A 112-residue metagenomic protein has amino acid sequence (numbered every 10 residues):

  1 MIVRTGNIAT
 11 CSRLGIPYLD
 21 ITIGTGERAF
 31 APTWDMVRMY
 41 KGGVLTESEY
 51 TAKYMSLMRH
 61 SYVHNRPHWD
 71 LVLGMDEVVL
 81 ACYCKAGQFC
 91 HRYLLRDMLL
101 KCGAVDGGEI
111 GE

Functional and structural regions predicted by a protein language model:
M1-E112: Residues lining hydrophobic/aromatic ligand-binding pockets adjacent to catalytic sites
